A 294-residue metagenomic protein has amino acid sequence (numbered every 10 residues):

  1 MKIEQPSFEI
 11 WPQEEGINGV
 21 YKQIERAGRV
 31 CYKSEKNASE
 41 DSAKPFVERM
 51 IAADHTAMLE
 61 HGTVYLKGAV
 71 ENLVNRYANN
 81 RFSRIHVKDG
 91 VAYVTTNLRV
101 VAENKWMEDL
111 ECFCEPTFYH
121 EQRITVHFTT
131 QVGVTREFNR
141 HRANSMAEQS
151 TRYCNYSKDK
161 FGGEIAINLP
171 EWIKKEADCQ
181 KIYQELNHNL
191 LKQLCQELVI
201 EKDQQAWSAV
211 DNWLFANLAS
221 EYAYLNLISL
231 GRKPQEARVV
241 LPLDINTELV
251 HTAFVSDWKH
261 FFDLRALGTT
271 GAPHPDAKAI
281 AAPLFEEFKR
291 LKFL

Functional and structural regions predicted by a protein language model:
M1-L294: Family-specific signature for flavin-dependent thymidylate synthase
